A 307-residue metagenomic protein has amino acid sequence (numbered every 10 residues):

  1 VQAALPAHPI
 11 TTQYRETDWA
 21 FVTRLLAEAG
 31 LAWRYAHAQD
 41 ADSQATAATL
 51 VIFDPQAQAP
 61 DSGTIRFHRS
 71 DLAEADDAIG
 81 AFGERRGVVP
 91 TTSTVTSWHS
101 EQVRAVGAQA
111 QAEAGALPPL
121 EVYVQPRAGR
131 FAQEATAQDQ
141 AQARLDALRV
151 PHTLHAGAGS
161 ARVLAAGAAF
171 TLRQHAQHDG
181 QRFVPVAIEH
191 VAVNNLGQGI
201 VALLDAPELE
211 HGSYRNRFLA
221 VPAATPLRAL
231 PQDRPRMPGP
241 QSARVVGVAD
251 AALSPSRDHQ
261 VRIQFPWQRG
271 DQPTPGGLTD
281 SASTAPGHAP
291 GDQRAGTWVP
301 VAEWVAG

Functional and structural regions predicted by a protein language model:
V1-G307: Amphipathic alpha-helical and helix-coil boundary elements used as assembly and membrane-proximal scaffolds
